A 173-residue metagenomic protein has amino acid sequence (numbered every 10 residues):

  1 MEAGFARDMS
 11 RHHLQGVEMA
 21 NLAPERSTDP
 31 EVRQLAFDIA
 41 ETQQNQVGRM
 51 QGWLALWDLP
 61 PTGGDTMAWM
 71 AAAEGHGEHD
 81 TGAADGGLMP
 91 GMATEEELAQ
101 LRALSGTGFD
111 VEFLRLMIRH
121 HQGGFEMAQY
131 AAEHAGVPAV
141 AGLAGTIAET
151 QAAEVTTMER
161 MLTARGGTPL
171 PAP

Functional and structural regions predicted by a protein language model:
M1-P173: All-alpha RGS (Regulator of G-protein Signaling) helical domain and cognate RGS-like helical scaffolds
